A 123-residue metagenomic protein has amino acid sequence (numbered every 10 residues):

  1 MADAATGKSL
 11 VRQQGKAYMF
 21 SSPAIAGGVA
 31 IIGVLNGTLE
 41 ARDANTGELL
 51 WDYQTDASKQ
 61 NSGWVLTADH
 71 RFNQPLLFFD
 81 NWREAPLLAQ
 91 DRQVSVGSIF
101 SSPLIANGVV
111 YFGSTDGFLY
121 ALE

Functional and structural regions predicted by a protein language model:
D3-G7, D43-G47, E123: Short loop/turn segments that connect beta-strands within beta-propeller blades
T6, G15-A17, A57: Short, well-ordered turn and helix-capping elements at secondary-structure junctions
K8-Q13, E48-W51, P86-R92: A short beta-strand motif characteristic of beta-propeller blades
V11-L39, G63-W82, R92-F118: Repeat-blade elements of multi-bladed beta-propeller folds
L49-D69: Short, solvent-exposed beta-strand-terminating loops
